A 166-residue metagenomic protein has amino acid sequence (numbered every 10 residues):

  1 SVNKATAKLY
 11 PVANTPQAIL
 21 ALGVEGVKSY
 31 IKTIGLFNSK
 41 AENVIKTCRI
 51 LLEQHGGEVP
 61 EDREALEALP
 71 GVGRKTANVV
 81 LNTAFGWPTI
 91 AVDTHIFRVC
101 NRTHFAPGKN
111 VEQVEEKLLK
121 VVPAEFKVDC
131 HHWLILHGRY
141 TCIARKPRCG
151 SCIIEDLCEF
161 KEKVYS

Functional and structural regions predicted by a protein language model:
S1-S166: Catalytic cores of DNA base-excision repair glycosylases
